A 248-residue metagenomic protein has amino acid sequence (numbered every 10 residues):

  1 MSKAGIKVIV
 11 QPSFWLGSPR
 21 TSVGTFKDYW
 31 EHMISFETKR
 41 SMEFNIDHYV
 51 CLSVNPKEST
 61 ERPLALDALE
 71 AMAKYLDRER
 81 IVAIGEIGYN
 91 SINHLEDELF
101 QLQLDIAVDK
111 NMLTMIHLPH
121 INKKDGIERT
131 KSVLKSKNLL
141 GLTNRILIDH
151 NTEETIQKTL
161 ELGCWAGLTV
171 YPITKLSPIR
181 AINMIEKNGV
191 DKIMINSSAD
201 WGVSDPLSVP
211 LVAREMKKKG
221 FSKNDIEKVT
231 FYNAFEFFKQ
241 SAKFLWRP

Functional and structural regions predicted by a protein language model:
M1-K110, I116, I121, E128-V133 (+3 more regions): Mid-domain alpha/beta scaffold segments of enzyme catalytic cores
S13-L16, V170-K175, A199-D200: Short, acidic/turn-prone active-site loops that include or flank metal/cofactor- and phosphate-binding residues
M42-N45, S136-L142, N188-G189, K218-N224: Short helix-capping segments at alpha-helix termini
E58-L66, T169-P178: Active-site glycine- and acidic-residue-rich loops that bind and position anionic ligands or nucleotide-like cofactors
E154-I156, S177-R180: Short acidic active-site motifs
K175, G202-P206, F238-K239: Short active-site-adjacent structural elements
V190-P206: Short acidic/histidine-rich active-site segments
P210-P248: Mid-to-C-terminal alpha-helical segments outside catalytic/metal-binding sites
